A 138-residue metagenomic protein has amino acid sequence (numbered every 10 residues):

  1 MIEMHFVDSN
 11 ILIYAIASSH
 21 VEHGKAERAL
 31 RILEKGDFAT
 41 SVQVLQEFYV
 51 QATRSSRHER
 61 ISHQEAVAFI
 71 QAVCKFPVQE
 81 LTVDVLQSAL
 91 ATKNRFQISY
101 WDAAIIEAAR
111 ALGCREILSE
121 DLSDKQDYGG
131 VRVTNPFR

Functional and structural regions predicted by a protein language model:
M1-T40, S55-Q64, A68: Short, well-structured N-terminal submotif of metal-dependent ribonuclease cores
I2-M4, I106-R138: Acidic, PIN/NYN-like endoribonuclease modules and their adjacent C-terminal/linker elements
I13-A17, A52-S56, C74-P77, K93: Short amphipathic alpha-helical interaction patches enriched in hydrophobic/aromatic residues with interspersed Lys/Arg
V44-L45, E65, V85, I105: Short, conserved alpha-helical segments within structured domains
K75-E120: Active-site neighborhoods of divalent-metal-dependent phosphate/nucleic-acid chemistry enzymes
